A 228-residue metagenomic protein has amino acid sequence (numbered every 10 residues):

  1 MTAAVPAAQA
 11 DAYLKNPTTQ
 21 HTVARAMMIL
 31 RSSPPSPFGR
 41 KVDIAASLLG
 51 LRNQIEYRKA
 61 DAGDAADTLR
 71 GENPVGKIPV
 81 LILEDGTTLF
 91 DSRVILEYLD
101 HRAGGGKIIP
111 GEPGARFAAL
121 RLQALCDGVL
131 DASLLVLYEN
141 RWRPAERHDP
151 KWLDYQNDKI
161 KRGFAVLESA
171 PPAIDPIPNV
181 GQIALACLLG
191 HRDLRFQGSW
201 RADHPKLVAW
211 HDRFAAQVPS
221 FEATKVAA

Functional and structural regions predicted by a protein language model:
A3, D11-P150: GST-like domain detector, emphasizing the conserved glutathione-binding G-site in the N-terminal thioredoxin-like
T68, A118, K151, K206-W210 (+1 more regions): Exposed alpha-helical structural elements
L96, D100, L120-Q123, F164 (+2 more regions): Non-transmembrane alpha-helical segments in soluble domains of secreted/periplasmic/extracellular proteins
G106-G111, A145-E146, P176, A202 (+1 more regions): Short, hydrophobic secondary-structure boundary micro-motifs
C126-D212: GST-like fold's C-terminal all-alpha helical module
A202-A228: Long hydrophobic alpha-helical segments typical of transmembrane helices together with their membrane-interfacial
